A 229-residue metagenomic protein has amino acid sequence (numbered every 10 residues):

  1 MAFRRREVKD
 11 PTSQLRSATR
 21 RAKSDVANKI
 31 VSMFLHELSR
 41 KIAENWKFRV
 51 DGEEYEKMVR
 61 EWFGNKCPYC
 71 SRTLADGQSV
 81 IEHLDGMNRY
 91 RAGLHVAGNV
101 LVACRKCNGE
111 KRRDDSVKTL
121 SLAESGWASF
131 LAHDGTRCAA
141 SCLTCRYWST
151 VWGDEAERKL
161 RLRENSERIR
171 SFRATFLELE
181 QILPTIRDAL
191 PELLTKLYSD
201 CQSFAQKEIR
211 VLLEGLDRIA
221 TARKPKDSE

Functional and structural regions predicted by a protein language model:
A2-K66, R91, G135-N165, F172: Short, charged surface segments at domain edges that flank catalytic/cofactor-binding sites
S13-S17, R21, L38-R40, L74 (+1 more regions): Non-catalytic terminal/accessory segments
K41, K66, W127-F130, R223: Short secondary-structure junctions and interdomain/linker hinges
F48-R49, P68-V102, E110-F130: Histidine-centered nuclease catalytic patch
D115-K118, A132-Y147, R218, P225-S228: Ampipathic, surface-exposed secondary-structure segments
A123-S141, E164-L183: Short, highly charged low-complexity linear segments
N165-E229: C-terminal, charged low-complexity interaction regions
